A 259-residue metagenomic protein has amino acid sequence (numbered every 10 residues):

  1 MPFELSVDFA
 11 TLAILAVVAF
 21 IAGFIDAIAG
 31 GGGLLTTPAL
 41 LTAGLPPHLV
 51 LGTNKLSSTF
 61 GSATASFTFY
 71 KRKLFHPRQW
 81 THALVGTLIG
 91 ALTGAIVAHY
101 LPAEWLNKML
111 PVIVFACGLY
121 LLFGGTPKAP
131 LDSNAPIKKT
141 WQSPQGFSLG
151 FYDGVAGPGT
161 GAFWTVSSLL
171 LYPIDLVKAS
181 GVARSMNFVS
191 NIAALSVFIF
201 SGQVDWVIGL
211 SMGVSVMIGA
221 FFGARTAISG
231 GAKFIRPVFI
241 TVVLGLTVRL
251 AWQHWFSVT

Functional and structural regions predicted by a protein language model:
P2-P46, L131-S180: Selected transmembrane alpha-helices and immediately adjacent juxtamembrane segments of polytopic inner-membrane
L12, K55, L110-V114, G118 (+3 more regions): Residues within membrane-spanning alpha-helices of integral membrane proteins, especially the hydrophobic core/packing
L45-N54, P77-H82, P173-R184: Membrane-interface alpha-helices at helix entry/exit sites of multi-pass transporters
G52-W105, N191-T241: Selective hydrophobic functional segments
A63-L74, A95, P111-A135, G245-T259: Transmembrane helix exit motif
P77-G86, L110, N134-K139, S180-M186 (+1 more regions): Cytoplasmic-side transmembrane-helix entry/capping segments in multi-pass membrane proteins
S148-P158, A194-I199, L246-V258: Hydrophobic alpha-helical transmembrane segments in multi-pass integral membrane proteins
